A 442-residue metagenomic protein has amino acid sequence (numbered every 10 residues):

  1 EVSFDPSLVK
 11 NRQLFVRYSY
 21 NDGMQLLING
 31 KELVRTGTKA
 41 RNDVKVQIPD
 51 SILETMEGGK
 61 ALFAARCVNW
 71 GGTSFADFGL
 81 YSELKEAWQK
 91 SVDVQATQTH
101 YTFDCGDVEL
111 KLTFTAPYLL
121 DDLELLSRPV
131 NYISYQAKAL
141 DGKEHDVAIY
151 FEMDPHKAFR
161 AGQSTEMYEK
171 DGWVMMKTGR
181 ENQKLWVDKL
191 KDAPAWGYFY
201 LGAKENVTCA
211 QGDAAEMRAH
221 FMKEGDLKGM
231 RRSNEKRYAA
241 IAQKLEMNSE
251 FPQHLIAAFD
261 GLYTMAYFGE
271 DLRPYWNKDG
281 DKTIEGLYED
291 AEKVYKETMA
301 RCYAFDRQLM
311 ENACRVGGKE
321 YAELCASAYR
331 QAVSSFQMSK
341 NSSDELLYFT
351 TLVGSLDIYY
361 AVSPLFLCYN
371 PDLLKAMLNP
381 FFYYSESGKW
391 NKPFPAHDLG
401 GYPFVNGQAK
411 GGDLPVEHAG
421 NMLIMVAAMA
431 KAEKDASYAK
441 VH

Functional and structural regions predicted by a protein language model:
E1-L14, P49-M56, L245-M247: Extracellular and analogous surface-interaction loops
V2-G30, F63: Aromatic-lined ligand-binding clefts that engage carbohydrates, nucleic acids, or primary amines
P6, V16-Y20, C67-N69, A139 (+1 more regions): Non-cytosolic beta-sheet module surface loops
R12, G59-A61, N131: Exposed beta-strand face motif in extracellular beta-rich ectodomains
L33-V34: Short hydrophobic beta-strand segments in globular cytosolic domains
T38-L84: An acidic-aromatic loop/edge-strand motif
F63, S82-E86, T102, G106 (+2 more regions): Acidic/polar, glycine-enriched structural segments that form the non-catalytic walls/loops of the carbohydrate-binding
T283-Y295, T351-H442: Aromatic-rich carbohydrate-recognition surfaces in CAZymes
